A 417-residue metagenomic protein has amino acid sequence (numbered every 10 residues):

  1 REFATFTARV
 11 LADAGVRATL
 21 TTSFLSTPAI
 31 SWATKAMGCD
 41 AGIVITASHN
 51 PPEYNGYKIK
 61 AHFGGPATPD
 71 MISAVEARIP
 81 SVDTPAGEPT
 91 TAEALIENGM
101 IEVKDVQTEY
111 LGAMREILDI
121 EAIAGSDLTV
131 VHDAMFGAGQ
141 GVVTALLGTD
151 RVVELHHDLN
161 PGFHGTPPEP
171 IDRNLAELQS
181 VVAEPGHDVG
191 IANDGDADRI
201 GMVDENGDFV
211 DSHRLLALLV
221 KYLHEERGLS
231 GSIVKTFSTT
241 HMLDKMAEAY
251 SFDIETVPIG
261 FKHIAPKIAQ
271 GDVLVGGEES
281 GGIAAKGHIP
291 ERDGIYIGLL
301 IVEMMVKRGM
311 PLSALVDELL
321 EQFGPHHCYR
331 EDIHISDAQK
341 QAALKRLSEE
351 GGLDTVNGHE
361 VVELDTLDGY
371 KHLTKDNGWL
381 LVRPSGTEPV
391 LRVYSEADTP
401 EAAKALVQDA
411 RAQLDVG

Functional and structural regions predicted by a protein language model:
R1-Y54, A145-V203: N-terminal small/polar loop signature for handling phosphorylated ligands or for N-terminal nucleophile
A12-R17, A122-T129, H224-G231, E248-Y250: Short, surface-exposed connector motifs at secondary-structure boundaries
T22-S23, A74-Y110, E205-G277, I283-A285: Proline/glycine-rich low-complexity loops and linkers
I30, I43, H49, M114 (+10 more regions): Buried hydrophobic positions in well-ordered alpha/beta secondary-structure cores of metabolic enzymes
P52, F136, A197-R199, G207 (+2 more regions): Short, glycine/acidic-enriched loop or turn micro-motifs at the edges of active sites
Y54, V189, L229-E396, P400-G417: Phosphate-binding and adjacent anionic-ligand microenvironments
N55-P185: Gly/Ser/Thr-enriched, mixed-charge loops and adjacent short helices that form phosphate/oxyanion-binding elements
T68, E154-H156, D208-R227, G294-E303: Gly/Ser/Thr-rich active-site loops/lids in small-molecule metabolic enzymes that frequently grip phosphoryl groups
